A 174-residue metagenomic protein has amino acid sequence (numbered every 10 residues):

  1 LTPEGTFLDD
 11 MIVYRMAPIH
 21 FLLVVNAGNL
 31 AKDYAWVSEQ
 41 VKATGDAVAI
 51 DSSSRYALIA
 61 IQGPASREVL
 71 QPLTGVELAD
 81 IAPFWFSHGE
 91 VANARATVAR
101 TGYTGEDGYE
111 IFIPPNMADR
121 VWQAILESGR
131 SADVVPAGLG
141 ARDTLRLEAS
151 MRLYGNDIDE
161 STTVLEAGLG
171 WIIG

Functional and structural regions predicted by a protein language model:
L1, T6-L8, G140: Acidic, proline/glycine-enriched N-terminal capping motif
L8-D9, K32: Short active-site-adjacent helix-start/loop capping segments
I12: Glycine-rich, Trp-frequent "lid" loop and neighboring beta-strands that shape and gate the flavin cofactor pocket
M16-G174: Conserved, structured C-terminal
